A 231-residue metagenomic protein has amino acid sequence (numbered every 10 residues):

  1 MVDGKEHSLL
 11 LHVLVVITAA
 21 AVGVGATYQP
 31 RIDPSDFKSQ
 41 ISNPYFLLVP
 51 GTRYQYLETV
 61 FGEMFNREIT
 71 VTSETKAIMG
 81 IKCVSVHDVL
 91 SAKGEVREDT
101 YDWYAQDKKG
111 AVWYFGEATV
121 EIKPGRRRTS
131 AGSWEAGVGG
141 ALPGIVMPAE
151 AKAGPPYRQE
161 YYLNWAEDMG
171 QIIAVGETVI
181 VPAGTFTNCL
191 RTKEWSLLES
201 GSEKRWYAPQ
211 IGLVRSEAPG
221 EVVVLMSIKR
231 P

Functional and structural regions predicted by a protein language model:
V2-V13: Bacterial N-terminal signal peptides that target proteins for export
H12-A21: Bacterial N-terminal signal peptides
G25-P231: Conserved functional acidic sites
